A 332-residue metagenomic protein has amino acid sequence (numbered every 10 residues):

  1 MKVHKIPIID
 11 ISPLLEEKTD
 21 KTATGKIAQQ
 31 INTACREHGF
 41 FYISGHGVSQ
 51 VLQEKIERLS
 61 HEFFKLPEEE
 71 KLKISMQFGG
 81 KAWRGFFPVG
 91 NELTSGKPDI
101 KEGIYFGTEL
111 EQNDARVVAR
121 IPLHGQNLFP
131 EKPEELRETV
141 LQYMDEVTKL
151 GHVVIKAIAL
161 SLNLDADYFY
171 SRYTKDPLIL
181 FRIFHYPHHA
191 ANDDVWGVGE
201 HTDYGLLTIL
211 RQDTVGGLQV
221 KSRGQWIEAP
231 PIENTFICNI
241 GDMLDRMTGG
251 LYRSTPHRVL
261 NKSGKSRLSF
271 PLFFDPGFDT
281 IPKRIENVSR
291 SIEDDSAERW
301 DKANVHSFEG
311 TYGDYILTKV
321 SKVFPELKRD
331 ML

Functional and structural regions predicted by a protein language model:
M1-L332: Peripheral, non-catalytic segments flanking oxidoreductase cores
